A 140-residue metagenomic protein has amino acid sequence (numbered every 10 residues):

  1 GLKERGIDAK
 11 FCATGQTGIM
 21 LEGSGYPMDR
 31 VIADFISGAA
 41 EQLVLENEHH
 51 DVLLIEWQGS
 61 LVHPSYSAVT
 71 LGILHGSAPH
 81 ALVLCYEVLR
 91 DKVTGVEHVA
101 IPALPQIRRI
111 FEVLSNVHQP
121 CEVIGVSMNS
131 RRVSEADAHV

Functional and structural regions predicted by a protein language model:
G1-V140: Flexible phosphate-sensing "switch/lid" loops adjacent to ATP/NTP-binding sites across phosphate-transfer
